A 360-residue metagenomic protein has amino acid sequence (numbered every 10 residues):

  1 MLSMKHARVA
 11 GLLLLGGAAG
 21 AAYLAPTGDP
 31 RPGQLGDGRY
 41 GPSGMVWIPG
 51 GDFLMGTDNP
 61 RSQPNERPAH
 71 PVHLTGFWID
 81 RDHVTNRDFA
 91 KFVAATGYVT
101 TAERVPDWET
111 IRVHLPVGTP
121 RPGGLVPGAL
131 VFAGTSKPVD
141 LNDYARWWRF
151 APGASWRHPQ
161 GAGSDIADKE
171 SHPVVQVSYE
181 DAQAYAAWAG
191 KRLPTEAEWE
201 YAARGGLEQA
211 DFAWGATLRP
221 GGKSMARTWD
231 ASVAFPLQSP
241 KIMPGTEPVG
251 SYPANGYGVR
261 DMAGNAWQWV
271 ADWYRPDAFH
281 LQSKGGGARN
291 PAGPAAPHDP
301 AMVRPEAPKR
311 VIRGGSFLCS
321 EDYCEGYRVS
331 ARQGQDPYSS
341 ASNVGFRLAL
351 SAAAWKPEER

Functional and structural regions predicted by a protein language model:
L2-L12: N-terminal Sec-pathway targeting helices
A10-Y23: Hydrophobic membrane-insertion alpha-helices, especially the h-region of bacterial N-terminal signal peptides
T27-G41: N-terminal pre-domain segments of enzymes
P32, W47-I48, L54, D58-N59 (+3 more regions): Functional-site microenvironments in short loops/helix caps that host divalent-cation chemistry
S62-R67: C-terminal, low-complexity/hydrophilic appendages and adjacent surface loops of extracellular/periplasmic anionic
F77, F92-T101, A189-G190, A354-W355: Short capping motifs at secondary-structure boundaries
T85: Acidic-aromatic/histidine active-site loop/patch
S342-K356: Short, structured beta-strand segments at or near domain termini in extracellular proteins/domains
